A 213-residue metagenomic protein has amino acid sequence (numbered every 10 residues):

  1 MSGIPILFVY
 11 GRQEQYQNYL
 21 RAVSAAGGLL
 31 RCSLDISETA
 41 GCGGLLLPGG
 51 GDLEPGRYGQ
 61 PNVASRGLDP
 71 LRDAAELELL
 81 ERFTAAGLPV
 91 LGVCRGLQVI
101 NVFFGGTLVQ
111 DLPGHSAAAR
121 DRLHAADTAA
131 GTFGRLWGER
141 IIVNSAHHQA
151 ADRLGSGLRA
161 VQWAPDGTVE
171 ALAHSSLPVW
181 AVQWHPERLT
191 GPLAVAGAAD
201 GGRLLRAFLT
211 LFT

Functional and structural regions predicted by a protein language model:
M1-R95, V102-F103, V109, P113-W137 (+6 more regions): N-terminal beta1-alpha1 cap of cysteine-dependent amidohydrolase-like domains
W180-W184: Active-site-proximal beta-strand elements of phosphoester/diester hydrolases
